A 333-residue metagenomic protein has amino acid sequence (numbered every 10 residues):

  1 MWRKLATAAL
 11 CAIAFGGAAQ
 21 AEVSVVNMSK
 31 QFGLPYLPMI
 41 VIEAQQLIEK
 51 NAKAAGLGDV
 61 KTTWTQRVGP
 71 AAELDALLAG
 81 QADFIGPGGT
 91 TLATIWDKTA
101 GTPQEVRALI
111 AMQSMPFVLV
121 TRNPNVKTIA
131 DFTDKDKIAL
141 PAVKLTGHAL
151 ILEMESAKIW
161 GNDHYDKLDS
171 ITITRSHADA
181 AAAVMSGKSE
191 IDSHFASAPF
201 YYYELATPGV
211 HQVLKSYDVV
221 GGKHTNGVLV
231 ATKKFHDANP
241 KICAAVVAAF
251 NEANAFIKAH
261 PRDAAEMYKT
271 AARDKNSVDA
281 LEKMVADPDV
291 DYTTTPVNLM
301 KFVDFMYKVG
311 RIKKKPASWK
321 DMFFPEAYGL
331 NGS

Functional and structural regions predicted by a protein language model:
M1-A6: Bacterial N-terminal signal peptides that target proteins for export
A8-A9, A19: Cleavable N-terminal signal peptides
F15-A21: Sec/Tat signal peptide C-region and signal peptidase I cleavage site
E22-Y165, S170-T174, D192-A198, G222-K223: Short, glycine-/small- and polar/acidic-enriched structural segments that line small-molecule recognition paths
R67-A71, G86, A142-L150, A178 (+4 more regions): Soluble non-cytosolic domains of exported or imported proteins
G161, D166-D169, A178-T270: Pocket-lining segment of extracytoplasmic ligand-binding domains
D237-K313: Secondary-structure end/capping motifs
M306-S333: Conserved C-terminal helix/tail region of periplasmic/extracytoplasmic solute-binding proteins
